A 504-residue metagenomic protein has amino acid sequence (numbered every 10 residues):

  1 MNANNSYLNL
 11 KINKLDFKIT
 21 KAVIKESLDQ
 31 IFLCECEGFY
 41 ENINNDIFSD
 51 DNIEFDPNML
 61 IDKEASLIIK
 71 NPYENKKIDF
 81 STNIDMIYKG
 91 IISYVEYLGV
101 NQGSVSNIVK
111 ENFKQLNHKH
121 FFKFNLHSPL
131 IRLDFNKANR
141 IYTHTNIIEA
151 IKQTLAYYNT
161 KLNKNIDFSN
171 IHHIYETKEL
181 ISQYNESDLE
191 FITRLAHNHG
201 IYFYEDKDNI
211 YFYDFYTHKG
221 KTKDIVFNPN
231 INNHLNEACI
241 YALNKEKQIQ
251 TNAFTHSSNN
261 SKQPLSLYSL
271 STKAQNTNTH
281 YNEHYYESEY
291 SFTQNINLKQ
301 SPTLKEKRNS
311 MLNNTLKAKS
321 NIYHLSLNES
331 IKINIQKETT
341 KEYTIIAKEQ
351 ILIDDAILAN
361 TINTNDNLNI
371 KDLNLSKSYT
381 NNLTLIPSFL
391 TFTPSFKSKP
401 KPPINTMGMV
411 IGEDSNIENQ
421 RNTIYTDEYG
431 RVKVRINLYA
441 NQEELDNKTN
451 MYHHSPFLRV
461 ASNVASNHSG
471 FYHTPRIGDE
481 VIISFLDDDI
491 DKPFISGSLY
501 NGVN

Functional and structural regions predicted by a protein language model:
M1-N504: Amphipathic alpha-helical and helix-coil boundary elements used as assembly and membrane-proximal scaffolds
